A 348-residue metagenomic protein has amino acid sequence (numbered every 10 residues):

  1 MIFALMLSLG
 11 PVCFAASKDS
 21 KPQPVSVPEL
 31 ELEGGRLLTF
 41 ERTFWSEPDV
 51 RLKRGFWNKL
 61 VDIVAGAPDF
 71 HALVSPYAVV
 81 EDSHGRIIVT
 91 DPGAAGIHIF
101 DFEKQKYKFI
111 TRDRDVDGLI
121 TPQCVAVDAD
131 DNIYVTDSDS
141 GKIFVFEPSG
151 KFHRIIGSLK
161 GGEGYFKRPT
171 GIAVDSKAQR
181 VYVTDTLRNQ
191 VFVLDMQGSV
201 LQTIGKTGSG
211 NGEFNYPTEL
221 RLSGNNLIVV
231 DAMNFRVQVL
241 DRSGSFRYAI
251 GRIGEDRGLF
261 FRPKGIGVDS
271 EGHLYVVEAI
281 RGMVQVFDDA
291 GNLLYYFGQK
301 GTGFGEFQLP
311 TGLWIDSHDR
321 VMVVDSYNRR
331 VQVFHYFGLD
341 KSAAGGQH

Functional and structural regions predicted by a protein language model:
M1-G10: Bacterial N-terminal signal peptides
V12-F14: Sec/Tat signal peptide C-region and signal peptidase I cleavage site
A16-H348: Eukaryotic scaffold repeat domains enriched in small/polar residues
